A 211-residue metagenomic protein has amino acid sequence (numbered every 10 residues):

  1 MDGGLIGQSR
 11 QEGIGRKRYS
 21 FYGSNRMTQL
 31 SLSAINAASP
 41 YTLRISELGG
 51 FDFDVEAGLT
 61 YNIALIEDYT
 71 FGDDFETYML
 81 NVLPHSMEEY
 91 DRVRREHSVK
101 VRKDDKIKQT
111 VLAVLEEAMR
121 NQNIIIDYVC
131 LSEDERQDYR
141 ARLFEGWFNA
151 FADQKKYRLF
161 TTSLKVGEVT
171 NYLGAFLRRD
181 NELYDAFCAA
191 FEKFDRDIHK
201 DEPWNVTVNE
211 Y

Functional and structural regions predicted by a protein language model:
M1-Y211: Non-catalytic substrate-recognition and accessory regions of acyl/acetyltransferase enzymes
